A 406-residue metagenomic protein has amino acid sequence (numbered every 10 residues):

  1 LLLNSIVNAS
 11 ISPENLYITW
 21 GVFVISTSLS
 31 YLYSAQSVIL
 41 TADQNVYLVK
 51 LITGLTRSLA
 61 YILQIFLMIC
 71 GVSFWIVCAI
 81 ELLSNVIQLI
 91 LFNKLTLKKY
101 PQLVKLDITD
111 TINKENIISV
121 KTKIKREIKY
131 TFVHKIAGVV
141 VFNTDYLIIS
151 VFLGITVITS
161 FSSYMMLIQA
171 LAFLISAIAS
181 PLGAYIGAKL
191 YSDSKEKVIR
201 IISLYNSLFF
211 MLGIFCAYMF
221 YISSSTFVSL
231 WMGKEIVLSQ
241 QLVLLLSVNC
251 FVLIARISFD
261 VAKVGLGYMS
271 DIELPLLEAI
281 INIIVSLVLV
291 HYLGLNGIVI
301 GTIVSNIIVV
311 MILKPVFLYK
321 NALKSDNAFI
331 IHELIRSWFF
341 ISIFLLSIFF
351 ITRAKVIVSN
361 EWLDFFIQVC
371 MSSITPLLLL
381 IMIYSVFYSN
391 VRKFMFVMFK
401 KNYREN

Functional and structural regions predicted by a protein language model:
L2-F23, F220-F251, L323, V358-L363: Interfacial segments at transmembrane-helix termini and the short loops linking adjacent helices
N4-N8, F66-G71, F132-K135, V139-A170 (+4 more regions): Helix-terminus/linker motif at the lipid-water interface of multi-pass membrane proteins
V22-T41, V49-Q64, V77-N93, H134 (+9 more regions): Short runs within selected transmembrane alpha-helices of multi-pass transporters and secretion channels
T41-A42, Y100, K105, Y164 (+2 more regions): Helix-loop junctions and terminal segments of transmembrane helices in multi-pass membrane transport/translocation
F74-A79, S119-E127, I149-Q169, K197-R200 (+3 more regions): Interfacial/gating helices of multi-pass transporter permease domains
C78, I90-F142, Y185, D193-R200 (+1 more regions): Interhelical loop/hinge segments that connect adjacent transmembrane helices in multipass membrane
K105-I108, N321-D326, H332, I348-N406: Membrane-proximal transmembrane or re-entrant/amphipathic helices at the cytosolic face
I124-I128, S162, S194-S223, Q240-V243 (+2 more regions): Interfacial transmembrane-helix starts/ends
